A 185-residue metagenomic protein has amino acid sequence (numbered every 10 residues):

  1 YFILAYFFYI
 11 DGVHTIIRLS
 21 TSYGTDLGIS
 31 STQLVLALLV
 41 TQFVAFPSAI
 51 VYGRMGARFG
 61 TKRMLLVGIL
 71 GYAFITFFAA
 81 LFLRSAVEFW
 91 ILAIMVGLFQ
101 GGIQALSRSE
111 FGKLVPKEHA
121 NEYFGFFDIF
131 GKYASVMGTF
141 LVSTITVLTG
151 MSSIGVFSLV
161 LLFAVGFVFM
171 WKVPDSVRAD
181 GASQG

Functional and structural regions predicted by a protein language model:
R18-L34: Short amphipathic helix-loop junctions that connect adjacent transmembrane helices in Major Facilitator Superfamily/SLC
S31-T32, K117-F127: Loop-to-transmembrane helix entry/capping segments in MFS-fold secondary transporters and related SLC/MFSD carriers
P47-T61, T146: Helix-to-loop junctions at the C-terminal end of transmembrane segments in multipass secondary transporters
R63-F78: Structural signature of the two symmetry-related core transmembrane helices
A80-L92: Helix-loop junctions at membrane interfaces in 12-TM secondary transporters
G102-P116: Intracellular juxtamembrane helix-capping segments at the cytosolic ends of symmetry-related transmembrane helices
T144-F163: A membrane-interface helix-boundary motif in multi-pass transporters
F157-G185: Multi-pass alpha-helical transporter architecture, strongest for 12-TM Major Facilitator/SLC carriers used
